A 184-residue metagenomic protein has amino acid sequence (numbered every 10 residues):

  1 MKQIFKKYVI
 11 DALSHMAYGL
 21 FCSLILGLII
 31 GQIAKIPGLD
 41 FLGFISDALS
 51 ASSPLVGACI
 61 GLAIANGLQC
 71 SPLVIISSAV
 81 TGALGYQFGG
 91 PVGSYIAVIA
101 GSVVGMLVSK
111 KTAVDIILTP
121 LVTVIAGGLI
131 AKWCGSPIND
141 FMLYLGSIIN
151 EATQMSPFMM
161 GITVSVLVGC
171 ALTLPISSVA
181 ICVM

Functional and structural regions predicted by a protein language model:
M1-M184: Pore-lining transmembrane helices
